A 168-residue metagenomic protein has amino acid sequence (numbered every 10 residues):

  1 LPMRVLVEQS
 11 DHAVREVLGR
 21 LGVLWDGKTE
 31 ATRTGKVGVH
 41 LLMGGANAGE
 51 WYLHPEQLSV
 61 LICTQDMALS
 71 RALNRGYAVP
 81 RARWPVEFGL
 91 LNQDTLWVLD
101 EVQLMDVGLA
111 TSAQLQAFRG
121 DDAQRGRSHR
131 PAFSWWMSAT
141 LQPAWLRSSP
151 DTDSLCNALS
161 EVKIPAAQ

Functional and structural regions predicted by a protein language model:
L1-G19, D66-R71: Conserved Walker A/P-loop ATP-binding site and its immediately adjacent core in helicase/helicase-like ATPase domains
R4-V7, A46-A48, D66-L69, Q103-L104 (+1 more regions): Conserved nucleotide-binding/hydrolysis micro-motifs of P-loop NTPases
G19-G38, A123-H129, S149-S160: Short mixed-charge
L21, K36-G38, Q57-L58, N92-T95 (+2 more regions): Short glycine-/polar-rich loops that comprise or flank the Walker A/P-loop and associated switch/sensor motifs
L21-R81: Inter-Walker segment of RecA-like/P-loop motor cores
V60-T64, W97-L99, P131-A139: Structural recognition of the conserved hydrophobic beta-strand(s) that form the central parallel beta-sheet of P-loop
Q65-R127: SF2 helicase catalytic motif II
H129-F133, M137-Q168: Interdomain hinge/linker at the junction between the two RecA-like core domains of SF2 helicases
